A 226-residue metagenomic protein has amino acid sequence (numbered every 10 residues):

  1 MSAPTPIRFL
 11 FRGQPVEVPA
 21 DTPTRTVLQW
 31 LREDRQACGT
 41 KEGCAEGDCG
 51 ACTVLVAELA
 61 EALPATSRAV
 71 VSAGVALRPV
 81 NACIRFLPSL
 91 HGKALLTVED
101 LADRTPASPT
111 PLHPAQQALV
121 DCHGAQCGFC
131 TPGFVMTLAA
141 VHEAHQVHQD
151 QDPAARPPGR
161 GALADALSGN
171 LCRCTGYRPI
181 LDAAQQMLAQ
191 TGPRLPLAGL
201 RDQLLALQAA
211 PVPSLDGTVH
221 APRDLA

Functional and structural regions predicted by a protein language model:
M1-L225: Signature of N-terminal electron-transfer/Fe-S-associated modules in redox systems
